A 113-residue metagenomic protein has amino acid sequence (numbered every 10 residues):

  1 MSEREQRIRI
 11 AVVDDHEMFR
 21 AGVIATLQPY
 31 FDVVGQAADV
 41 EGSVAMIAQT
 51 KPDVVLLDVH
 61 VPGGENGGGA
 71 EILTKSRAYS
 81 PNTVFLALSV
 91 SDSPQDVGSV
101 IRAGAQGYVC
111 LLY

Functional and structural regions predicted by a protein language model:
M1-R9: Non-catalytic signal-transmission and effector/linker regions of two-component phosphorelay proteins
E17-G35: Two-component/phosphorelay signaling modules centered on CheY-like receiver
A38-V54: Acidic, metal-coordinating helix/loop segments flanking the phosphotransfer/catalytic sites of two-component signaling
A45, N66-N82: Short amphipathic alpha-helix used as the core "switch/output" element in two-component signaling
D58-H60, S89: Active-site residues of response regulator receiver
N82-D92: A short, hydrophobic beta-strand element within the central beta-sheet of small alpha/beta folds
Y113: Conserved small/polar residues in nucleotide/adenosyl-binding loops
